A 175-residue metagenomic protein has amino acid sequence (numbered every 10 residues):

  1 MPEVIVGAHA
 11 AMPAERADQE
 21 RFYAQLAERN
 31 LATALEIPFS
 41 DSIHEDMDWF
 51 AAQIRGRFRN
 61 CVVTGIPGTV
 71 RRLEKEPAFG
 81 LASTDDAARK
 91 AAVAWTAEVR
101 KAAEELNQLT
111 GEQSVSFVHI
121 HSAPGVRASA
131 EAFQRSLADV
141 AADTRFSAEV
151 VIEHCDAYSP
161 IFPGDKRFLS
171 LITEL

Functional and structural regions predicted by a protein language model:
M1-V99: N-terminal pre-domain/capping segments
K75-L175: Active-site acidic/histidine proton-transfer and metal-coordination neighborhood in alpha/beta enzyme cores
